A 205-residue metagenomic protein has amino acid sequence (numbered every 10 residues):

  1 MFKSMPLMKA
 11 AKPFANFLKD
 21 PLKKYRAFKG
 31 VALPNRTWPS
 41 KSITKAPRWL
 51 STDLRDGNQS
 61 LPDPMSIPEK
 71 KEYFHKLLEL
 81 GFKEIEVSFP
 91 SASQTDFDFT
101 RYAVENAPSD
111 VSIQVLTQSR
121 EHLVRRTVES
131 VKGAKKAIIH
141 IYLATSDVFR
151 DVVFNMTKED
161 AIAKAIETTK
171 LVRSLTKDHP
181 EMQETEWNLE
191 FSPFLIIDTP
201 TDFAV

Functional and structural regions predicted by a protein language model:
P6, A10-S60: N-terminal amphipathic alpha-helix/helix-capping segment at the start of soluble metabolic enzymes
A27-P47, Q114-I141: Glycine-rich, aromatic-flanked loop segments that form ligand/cofactor-binding clefts across common enzyme folds
R48-W49, Q59, E84-E86, D110-L116 (+2 more regions): Structural preference for beta-strand elements that scaffold enzyme active sites
L50-L80: Conserved N-terminal beta1-alpha1 strand-loop-helix module at the mouth
M65, E69, T95, M156-K164: Alpha-helix N-cap and loop-to-helix initiation/capping positions
F82-V111, V115-L116, L143-M156, S192-I196: Glycine-rich, proline-tolerant flexible connector loops at the mouths of alpha/beta enzymes
H122-H140, A144-V205: Hydrophobic, small-residue-rich alpha-helical packing segments that form membrane-like cores
